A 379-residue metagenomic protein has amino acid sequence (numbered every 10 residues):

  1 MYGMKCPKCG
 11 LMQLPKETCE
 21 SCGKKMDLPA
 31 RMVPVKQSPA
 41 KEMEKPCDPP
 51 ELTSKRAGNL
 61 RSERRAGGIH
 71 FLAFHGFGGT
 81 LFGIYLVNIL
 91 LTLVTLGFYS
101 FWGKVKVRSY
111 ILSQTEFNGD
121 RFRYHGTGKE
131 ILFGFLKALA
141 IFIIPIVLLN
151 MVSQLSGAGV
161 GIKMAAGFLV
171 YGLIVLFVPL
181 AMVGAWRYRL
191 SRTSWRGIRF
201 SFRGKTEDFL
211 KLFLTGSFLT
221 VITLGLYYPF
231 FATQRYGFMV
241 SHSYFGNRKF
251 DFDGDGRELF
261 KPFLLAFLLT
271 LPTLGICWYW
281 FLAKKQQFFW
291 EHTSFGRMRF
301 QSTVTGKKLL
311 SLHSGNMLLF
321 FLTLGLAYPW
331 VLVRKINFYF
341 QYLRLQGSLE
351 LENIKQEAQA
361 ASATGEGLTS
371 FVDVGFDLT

Functional and structural regions predicted by a protein language model:
M1-D48: Cys/His-rich metal-coordination motifs, chiefly Zn-binding "fingers/knuckles"
M4, E17, L86, L91 (+6 more regions): N-terminal hydrophobic or amphipathic segments with adjacent small-residue motifs that include Sec signal peptides
K5-C6, T18, L93-V94, V107-S109 (+3 more regions): Short, functionally important structural connectors and interaction interfaces within domains
P29-R31, P46, K55, E63 (+1 more regions): Low-complexity, intrinsically disordered/propeptide-like segments
P50-V87, W102-L136, G184-G216, F231-L264 (+2 more regions): Membrane-interface extramembranous regions at the lipid-water interface
T80-G103, E130-S156, K163-P179, L212-P229 (+2 more regions): Hydrophobic alpha-helical transmembrane segments in multi-pass membrane proteins
P145-I174, L282, V331-Q359, G365 (+1 more regions): Membrane-helix interface segments in multi-pass membrane proteins
Y279, V304, K308-L309, N316 (+5 more regions): Short, well-ordered coil↔helix boundary/capping segments
